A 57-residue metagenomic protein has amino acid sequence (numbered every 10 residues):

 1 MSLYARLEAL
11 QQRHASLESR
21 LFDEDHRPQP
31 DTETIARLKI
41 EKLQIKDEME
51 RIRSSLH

Functional and structural regions predicted by a protein language model:
M1-H57: Extended, charge-rich alpha-helical interface modules
